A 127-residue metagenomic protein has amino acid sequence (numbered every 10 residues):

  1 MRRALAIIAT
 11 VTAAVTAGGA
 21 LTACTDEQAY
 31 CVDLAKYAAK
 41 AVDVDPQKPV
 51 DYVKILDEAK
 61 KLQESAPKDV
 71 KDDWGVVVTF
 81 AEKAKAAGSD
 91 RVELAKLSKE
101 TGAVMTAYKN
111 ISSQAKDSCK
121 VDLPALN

Functional and structural regions predicted by a protein language model:
M1-T22: Sec-dependent bacterial lipoprotein signal peptides
R2-I7, V92-T101: Short, charged low-complexity linear segments at domain edges
L5-A6, V42, C119: Residue-level marker of intrinsically disordered, low-complexity segments enriched for small/polar residues
T25-E27: Bacterial signal peptide processing site
Y30-L34: Alpha-helical transmembrane signal-anchor/signal-peptide segments
A35, M105-N127: Extracellularly exposed regions in secreted/surface proteins, prominently low-complexity, repeat-rich
K36-S89, E93-L97, M105, S112: Alpha-helical segments in soluble extracytoplasmic regions
